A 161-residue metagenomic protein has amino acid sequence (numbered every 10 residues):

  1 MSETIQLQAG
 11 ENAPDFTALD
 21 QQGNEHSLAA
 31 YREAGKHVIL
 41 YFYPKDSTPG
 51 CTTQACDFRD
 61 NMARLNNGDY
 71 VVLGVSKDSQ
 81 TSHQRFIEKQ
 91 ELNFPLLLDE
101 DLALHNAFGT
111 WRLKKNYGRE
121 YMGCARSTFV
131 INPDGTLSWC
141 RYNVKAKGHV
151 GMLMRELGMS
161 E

Functional and structural regions predicted by a protein language model:
M1-E161: Chalcogenol-based redox active-site neighborhoods
